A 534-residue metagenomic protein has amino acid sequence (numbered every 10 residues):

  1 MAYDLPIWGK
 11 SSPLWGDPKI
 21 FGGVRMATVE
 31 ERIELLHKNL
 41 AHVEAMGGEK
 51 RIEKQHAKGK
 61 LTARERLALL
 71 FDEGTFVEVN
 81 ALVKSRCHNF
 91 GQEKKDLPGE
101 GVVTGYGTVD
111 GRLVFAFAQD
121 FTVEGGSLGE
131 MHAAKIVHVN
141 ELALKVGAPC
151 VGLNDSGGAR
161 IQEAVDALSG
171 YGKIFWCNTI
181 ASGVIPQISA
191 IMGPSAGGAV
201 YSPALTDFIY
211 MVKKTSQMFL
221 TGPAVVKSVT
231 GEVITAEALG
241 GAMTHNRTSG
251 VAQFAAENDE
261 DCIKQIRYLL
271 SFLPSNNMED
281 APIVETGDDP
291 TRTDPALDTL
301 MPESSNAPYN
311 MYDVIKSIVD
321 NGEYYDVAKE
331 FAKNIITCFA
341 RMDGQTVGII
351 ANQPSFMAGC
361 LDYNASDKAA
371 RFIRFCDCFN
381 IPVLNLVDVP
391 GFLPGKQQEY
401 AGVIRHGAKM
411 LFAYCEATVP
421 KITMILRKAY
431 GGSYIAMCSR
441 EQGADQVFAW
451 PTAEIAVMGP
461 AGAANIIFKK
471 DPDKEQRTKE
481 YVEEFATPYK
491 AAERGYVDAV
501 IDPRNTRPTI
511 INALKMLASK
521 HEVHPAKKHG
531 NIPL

Functional and structural regions predicted by a protein language model:
Y3-L5, T28: N-terminal leader/targeting segments
L5-W8, P18: Short hydrophobic targeting helices and cationic amphipathic motifs that mediate membrane/organellar targeting
I7-K10, G23-V24, I425: Compositionally biased, intrinsically disordered low-complexity segments
P13-R25: Short, Lys/Arg-enriched N-terminal segments with co-localized hydrophobic residues within the first ~10-30 amino acids
M26-L534: Ligand-binding clefts of soluble mixed alpha/beta catalytic domains
